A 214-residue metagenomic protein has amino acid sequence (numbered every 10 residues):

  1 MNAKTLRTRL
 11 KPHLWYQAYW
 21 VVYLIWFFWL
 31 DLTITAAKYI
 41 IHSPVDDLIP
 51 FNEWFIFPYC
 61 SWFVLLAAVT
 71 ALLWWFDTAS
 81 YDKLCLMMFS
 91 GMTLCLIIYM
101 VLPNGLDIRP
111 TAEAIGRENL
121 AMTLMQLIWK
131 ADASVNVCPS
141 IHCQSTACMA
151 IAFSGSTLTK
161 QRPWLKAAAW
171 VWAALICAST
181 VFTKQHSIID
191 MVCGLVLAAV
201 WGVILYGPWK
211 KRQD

Functional and structural regions predicted by a protein language model:
M1-L66, G116-E118, M125: N-terminal transmembrane-helix/juxtamembrane module of multi-pass inner/ER membrane proteins
L24-W29, M92-V101, V171-V181: Aromatic-anchored segments of alpha-helical transmembrane domains
D31-P44, W74-W164, R212-Q213: Membrane-interface loops
I56-L72, F89, T93, S145: Hydrophobic alpha-helical transmembrane segments
L65-T70, A147-A152, V171-S179: Hydrophobic, membrane-inserted alpha-helices
R109, E113, A133-C138, L175-G202: Interfacial helix-loop-helix junctions of multi-pass membrane proteins
A150-G155, A198-Y206: Hydrophobic transmembrane alpha-helices
Y206-D214: Membrane-interface capping segments at transmembrane-helix boundaries
